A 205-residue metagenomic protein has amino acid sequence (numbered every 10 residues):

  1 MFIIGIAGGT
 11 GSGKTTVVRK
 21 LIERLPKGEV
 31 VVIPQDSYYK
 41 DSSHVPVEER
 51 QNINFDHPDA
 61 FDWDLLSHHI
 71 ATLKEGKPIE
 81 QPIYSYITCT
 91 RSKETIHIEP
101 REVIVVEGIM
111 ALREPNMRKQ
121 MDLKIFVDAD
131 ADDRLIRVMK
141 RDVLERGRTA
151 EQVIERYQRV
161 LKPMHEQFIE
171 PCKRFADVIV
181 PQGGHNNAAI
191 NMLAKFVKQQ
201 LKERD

Functional and structural regions predicted by a protein language model:
T10: The conserved Walker
K14: Conserved lysine of the Walker
V17-V18: Post-Walker A alpha-helix
E23-V31: Post-Walker A helix-loop "phosphate-sensing" segment adjacent to the P-loop in P-loop NTPases
V31, K40, H44-T88: Conserved nucleotide-sensing/catalytic segment adjacent to the nucleotide-binding pocket in NTP-handling enzymes
S92-R146: ATP-dependent NMP and nucleoside kinases share a basic, alpha-helical "lid"
E99-P100, K140, L144, K162-D205: NTP-dependent small-molecule kinase module
